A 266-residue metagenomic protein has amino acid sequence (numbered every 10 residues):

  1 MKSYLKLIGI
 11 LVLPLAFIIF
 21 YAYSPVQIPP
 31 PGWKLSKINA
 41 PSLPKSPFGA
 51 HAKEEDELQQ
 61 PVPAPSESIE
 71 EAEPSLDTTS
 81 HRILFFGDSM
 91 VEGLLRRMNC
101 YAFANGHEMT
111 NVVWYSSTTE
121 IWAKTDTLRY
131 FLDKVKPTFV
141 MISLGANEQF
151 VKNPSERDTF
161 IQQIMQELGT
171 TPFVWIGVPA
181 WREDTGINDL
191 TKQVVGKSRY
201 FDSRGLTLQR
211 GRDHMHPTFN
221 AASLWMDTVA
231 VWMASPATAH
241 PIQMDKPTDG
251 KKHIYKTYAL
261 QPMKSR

Functional and structural regions predicted by a protein language model:
M1-R82, A234-R266: N-terminal secretory targeting modules
K2-I10, K124-D245: Alpha-helical cap/lid subdomain in secreted, periplasmic, or secretory-pathway luminal O-acyl-processing enzymes
Q59-Q60, E71-A72, E92, Y130 (+3 more regions): A generic signature of intrinsically disordered, low-complexity regions enriched in glycine/proline and charged/polar
S66, E70, P74, T78 (+3 more regions): Alpha-helical context
P74-R157, R182: Conserved SGNH/GDSL esterase-like catalytic core that processes O-acyl groups on lipids and polysaccharides
L84-I121, F219-R266: Mobile, glycine- and charge-enriched loop segments and immediately flanking short secondary-structure elements within
